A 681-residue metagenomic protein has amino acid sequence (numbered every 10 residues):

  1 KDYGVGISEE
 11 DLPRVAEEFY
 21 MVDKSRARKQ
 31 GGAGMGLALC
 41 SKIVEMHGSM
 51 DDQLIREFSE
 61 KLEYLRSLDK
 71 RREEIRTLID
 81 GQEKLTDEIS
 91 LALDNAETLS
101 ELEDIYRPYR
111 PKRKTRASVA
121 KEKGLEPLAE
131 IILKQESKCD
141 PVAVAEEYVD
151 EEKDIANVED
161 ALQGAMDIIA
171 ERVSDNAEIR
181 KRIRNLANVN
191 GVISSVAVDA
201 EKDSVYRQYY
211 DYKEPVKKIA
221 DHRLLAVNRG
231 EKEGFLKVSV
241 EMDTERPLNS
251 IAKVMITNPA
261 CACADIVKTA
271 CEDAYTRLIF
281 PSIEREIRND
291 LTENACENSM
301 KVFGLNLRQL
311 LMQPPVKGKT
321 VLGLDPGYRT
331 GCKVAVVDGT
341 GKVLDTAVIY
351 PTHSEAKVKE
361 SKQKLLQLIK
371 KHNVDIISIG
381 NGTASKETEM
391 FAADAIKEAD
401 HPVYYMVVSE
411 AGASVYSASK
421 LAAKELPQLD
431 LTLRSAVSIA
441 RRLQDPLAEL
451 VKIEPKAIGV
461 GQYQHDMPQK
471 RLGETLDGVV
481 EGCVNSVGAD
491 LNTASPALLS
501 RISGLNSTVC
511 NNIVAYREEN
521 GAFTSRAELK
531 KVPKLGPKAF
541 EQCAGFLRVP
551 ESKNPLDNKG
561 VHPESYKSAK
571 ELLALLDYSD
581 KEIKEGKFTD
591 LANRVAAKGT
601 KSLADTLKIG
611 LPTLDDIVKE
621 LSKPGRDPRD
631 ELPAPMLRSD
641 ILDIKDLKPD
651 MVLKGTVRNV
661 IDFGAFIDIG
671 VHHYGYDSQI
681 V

Functional and structural regions predicted by a protein language model:
D2: Acidic ATP/Mg2+-coordinating residue in the GHKL
I7-F19: Short conserved segment of the HATPase_c
Y20-Q30: Glycine-rich ATP-lid/hinge loop adjacent to the conserved G-boxes
G36, C40: Short alpha-helical Gxxx[C/S/T] motif in the catalytic ATP-binding
L54-E57, Y64, L68-G323, G327-L429 (+1 more regions): Duplex nucleic acid-engaging cores and interfaces of nucleic-acid transaction enzymes
K70, E74-L78, L429-L433, V437-A522 (+5 more regions): Long, highly charged, low-complexity intrinsically disordered interaction regions that mediate electrostatic DNA/RNA
Y148, V158, A252-M255, V267-C271 (+4 more regions): Low-complexity, acidic/Ser/Thr- and charged residue-rich accessory regions of DNA metabolism proteins
